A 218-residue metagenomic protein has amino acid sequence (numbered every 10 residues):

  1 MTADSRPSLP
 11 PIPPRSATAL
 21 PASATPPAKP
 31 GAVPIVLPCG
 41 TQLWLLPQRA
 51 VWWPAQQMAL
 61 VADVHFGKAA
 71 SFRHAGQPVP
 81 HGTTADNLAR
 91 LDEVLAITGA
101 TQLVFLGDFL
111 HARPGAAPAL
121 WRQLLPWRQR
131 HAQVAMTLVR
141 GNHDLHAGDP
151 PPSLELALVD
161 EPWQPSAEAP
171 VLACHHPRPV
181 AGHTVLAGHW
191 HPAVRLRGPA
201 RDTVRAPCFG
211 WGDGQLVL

Functional and structural regions predicted by a protein language model:
T2-V33, L37, F66, A70 (+1 more regions): Acidic, His/Gly-rich catalytic cores of divalent-metal-dependent hydrolytic chemistry
K29-W53, E161-V180: Core dinuclear metal-dependent hydrolase active-site scaffold
R49, V64-F66: Short polar catalytic/cofactor-binding loops
W52, M58-V61, V104, L172 (+1 more regions): Conserved beta-strand elements of the Class I
W52-P54, A96-G99, P179-A181, G210-G212: Flexible, charged surface loops at secondary-structure boundaries
A59-V61, K68-P165: Core catalytic region of metal-dependent phosphoesterases/phosphodiesterases, especially metallo-beta-lactamase-like
H65, L110, N142-D144, P177-P179 (+1 more regions): Catalytic metal-binding/acid-base residues of hydrolase active sites
L154, V159-L218: Conserved beta-sheet core of the metallophosphoesterase superfamily
